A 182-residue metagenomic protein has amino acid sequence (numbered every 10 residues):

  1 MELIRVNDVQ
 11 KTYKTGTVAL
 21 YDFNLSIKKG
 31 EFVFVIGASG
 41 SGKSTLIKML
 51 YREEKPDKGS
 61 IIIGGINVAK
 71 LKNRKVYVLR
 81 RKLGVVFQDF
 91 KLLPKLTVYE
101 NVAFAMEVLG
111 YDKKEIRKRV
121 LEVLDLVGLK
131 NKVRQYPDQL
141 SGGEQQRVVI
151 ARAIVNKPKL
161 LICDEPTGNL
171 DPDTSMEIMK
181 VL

Functional and structural regions predicted by a protein language model:
Y51: Helix-to-loop junction immediately C-terminal to a conserved catalytic motif
G59-N67: Conserved ABC transporter NBD signature motif
L96-A103: Short coil-to-helix segment of the ABC ATPase nucleotide-binding domain corresponding to the Q-loop/switch region
Y136-L140, E144-Q146: Conserved ABC ATPase signature
V155-K159: A short, proline-enriched helix->beta-strand linker immediately N-terminal to the Walker B motif in ABC-type P-loop
L161-D164: Catalytic Walker B motif of ABC-type/P-loop ATPase nucleotide-binding domains
P172-T174: Helix N-cap at the start of a conserved alpha-helix in ABC-type nucleotide-binding domains
